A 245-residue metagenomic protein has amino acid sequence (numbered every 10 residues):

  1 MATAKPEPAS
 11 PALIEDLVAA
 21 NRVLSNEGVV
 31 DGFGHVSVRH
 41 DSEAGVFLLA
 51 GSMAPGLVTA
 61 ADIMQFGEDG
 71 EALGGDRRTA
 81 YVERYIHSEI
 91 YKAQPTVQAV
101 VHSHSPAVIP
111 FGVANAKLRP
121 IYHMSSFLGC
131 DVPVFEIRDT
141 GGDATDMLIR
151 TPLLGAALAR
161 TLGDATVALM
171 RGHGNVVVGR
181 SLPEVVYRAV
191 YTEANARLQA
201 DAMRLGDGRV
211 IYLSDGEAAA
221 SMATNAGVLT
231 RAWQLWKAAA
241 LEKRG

Functional and structural regions predicted by a protein language model:
M1-G245: Glycine-rich flexible loops
